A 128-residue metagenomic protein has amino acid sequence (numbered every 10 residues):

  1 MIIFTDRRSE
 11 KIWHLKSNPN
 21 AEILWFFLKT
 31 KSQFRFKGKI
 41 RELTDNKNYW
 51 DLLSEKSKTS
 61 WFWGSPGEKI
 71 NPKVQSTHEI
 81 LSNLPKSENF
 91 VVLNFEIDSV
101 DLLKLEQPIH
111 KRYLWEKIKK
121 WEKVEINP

Functional and structural regions predicted by a protein language model:
M1-K31: A short mixed-secondary-structure module that forms the rim of ligand-binding clefts
S32-P128: Charged, gly/pro-rich active-site loop segments
